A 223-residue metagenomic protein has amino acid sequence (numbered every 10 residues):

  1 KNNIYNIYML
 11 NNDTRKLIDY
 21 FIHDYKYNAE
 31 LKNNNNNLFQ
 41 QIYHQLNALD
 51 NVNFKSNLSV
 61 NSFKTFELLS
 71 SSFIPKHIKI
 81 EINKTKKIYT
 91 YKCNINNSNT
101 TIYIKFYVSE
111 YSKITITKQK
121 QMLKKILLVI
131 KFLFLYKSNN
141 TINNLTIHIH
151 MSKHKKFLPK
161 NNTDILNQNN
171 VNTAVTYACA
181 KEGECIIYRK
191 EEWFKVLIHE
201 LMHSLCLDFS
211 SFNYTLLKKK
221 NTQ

Functional and structural regions predicted by a protein language model:
K1-Y5, N12-D13, S98, Q223: Compositionally biased low-complexity segments enriched in polar/charged residues
N6-I95: Long, contiguous juxta-domain segments that are non-catalytic but functionally important
F66-K181, K190: Auxiliary, metal-adjacent structural segments of Zn-dependent hydrolase domains
F134-K137, L205, F209: Eukaryotic basic, amphipathic alpha-helical target segments in cytosolic regions
C185, R189-V196, K218: Extended, charge-rich low-complexity interaction segments
K195-D208: Active-site recognition of the HExxH zinc-binding catalytic motif
F209-Q223: Post-HExxH zinc-binding segment in Zn-dependent metallohydrolases
